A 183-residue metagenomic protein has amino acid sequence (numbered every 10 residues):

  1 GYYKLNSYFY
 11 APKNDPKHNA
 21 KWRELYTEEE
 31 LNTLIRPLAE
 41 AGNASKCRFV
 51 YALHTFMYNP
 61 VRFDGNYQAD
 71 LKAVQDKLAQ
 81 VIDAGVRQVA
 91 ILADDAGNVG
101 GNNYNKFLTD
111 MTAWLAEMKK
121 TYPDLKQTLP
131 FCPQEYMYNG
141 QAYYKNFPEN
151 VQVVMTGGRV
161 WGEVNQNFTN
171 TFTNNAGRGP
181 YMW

Functional and structural regions predicted by a protein language model:
G1-D70, V74-K77, D83-R87: Feature activates predominantly on carbohydrate-active enzymes
Y2, Y10, I91-D94, F131 (+1 more regions): Conserved beta-strand positions
N6-Y8, K46-V50, Q88-A90, K126-P130 (+2 more regions): Beta-sheet entry/capping signal
K13, H54-F56, D94-A96, T156-G158: Short strand-loop junctions, especially beta-strand C-caps/beta-turns that link beta-sheets to coils or alpha-helices
A41-G42, Y67, A73-A90, D94-V99 (+2 more regions): Hydrophobic or amphipathic alpha-helical targeting/insertion segments
A96-W183: Catalytic-core regions of glycoside hydrolase
